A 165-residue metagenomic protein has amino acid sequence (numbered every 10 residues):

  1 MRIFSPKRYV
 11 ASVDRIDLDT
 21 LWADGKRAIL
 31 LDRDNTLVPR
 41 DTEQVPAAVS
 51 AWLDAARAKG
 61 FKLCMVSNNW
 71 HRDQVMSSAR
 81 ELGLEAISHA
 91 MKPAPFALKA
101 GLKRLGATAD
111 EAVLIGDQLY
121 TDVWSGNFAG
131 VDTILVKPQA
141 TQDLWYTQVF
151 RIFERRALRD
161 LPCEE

Functional and structural regions predicted by a protein language model:
R2-L31, V38-E43, S50-K62, V66 (+1 more regions): Asp-based, Mg2+/Mn2+-dependent phosphohydrolase catalytic module
